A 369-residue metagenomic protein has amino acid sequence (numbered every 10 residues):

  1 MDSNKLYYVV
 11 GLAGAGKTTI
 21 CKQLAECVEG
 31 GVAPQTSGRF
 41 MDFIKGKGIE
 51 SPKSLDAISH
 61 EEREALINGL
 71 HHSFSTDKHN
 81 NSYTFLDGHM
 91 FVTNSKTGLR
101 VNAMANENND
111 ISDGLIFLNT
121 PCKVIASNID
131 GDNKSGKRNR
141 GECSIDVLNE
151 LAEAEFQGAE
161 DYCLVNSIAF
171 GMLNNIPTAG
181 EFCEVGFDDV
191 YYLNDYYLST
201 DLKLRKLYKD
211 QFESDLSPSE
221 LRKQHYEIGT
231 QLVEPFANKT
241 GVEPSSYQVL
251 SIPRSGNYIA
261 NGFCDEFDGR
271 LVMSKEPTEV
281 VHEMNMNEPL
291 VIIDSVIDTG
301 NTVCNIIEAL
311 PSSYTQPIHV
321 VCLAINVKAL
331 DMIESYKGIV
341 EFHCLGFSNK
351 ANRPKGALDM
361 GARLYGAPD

Functional and structural regions predicted by a protein language model:
V9: Hydrophobic anchor at the beta1->P-loop junction of P-loop NTPases
G14: Walker A (P-loop) phosphate-binding loop of P-loop NTPases
K17: Conserved lysine of the Walker
T36-L99, K223: ATP-dependent small-molecule kinase phosphotransfer cores that center on conserved nucleotide phosphate-binding segments
G88-K134: ATP-dependent NMP and nucleoside kinases share a basic, alpha-helical "lid"
V101, N106, G131-V185: Small-molecule kinase domains that catalyze NTP-dependent phosphoryl transfer to phosphate-bearing small molecules
A179-D369: PRPP-associated nucleotide enzymes
